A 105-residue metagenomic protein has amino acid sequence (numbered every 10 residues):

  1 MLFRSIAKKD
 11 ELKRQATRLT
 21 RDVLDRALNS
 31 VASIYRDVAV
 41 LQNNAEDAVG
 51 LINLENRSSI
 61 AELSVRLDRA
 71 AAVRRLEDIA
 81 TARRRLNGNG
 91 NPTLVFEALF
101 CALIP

Functional and structural regions predicted by a protein language model:
M1-R66, R83-N87, P92-L103: AAA+ P-loop NTPase domains with strong preference for DNA replication initiators and clamp-loader complexes
A72-L76: C-terminal target-recognition/interaction regions appended to catalytic cores
